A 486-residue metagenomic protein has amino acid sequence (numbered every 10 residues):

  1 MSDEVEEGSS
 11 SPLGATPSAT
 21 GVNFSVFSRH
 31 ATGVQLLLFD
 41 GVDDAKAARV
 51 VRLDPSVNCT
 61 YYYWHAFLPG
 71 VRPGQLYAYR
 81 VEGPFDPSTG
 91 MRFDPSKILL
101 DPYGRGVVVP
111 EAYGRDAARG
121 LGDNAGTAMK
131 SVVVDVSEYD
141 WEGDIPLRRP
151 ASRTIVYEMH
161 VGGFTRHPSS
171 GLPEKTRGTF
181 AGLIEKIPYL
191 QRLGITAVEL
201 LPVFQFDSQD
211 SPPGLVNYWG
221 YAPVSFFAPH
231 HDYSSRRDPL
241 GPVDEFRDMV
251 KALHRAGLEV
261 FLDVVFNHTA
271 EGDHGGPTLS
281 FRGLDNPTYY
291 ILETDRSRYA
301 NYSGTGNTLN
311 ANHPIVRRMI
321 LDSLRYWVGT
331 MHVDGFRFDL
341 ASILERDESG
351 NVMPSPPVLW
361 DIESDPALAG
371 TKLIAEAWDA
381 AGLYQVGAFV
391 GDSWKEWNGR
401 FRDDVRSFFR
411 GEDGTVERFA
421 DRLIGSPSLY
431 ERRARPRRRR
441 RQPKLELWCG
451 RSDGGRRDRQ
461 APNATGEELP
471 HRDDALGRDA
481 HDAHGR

Functional and structural regions predicted by a protein language model:
M1-R236, K251, R255, A434-R435: N-terminal structural segment of carbohydrate-active enzymes
A15, S25-F27, V57, F67-G70 (+6 more regions): Aromatic-acidic/polar surface patches that form glycan- and anion
N23, N267, N307-N310, N398 (+1 more regions): Asparagine-centered polar/low-complexity signal
N23-S25, T154-I155, T196-E199, G257-E259 (+3 more regions): Beta-sheet entry/capping signal
R80, E199-P202, G335-D339, K372-A377 (+1 more regions): Short beta-strand segments
H160-V333, R337-S364, L383: Substrate-binding/active-site clefts of carbohydrate-active enzymes
H332, E345-S349, M353-R486: Conserved alpha/beta catalytic core and glycan-binding cleft of carbohydrate-active enzymes
